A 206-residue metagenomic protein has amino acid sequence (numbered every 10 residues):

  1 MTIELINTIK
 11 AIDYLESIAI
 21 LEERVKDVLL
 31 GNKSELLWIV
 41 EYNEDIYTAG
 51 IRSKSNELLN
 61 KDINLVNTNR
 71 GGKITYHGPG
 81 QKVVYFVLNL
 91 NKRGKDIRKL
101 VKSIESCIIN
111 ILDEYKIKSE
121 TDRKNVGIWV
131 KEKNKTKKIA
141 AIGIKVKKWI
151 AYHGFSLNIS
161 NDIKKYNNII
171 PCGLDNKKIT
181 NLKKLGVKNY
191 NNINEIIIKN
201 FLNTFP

Functional and structural regions predicted by a protein language model:
M1-T136, V146, K188-N191: N-terminal lobe of the biotin/lipoate ligase/transferase fold
I46-Y47, W149, K164-K165: Short, acidic Gly/Pro/Ser/Thr-rich loop/turn segments
S53, N69-G72, R123, N161-K164 (+2 more regions): Residue-level signal for pocket-adjacent positions within structured domains
N89-N91, K145, N158-S160, L185 (+1 more regions): Solvent-exposed residues in well-ordered beta-strands and their adjoining turns, especially edge/terminal strands
W129, I163-P206: C-terminal accessory segment of soluble enzyme catalytic cores
I139-I142: Histidine/acidic-rich helix-loop-helix segments that form or flank divalent-metal centers in metalloenzyme catalytic
I150-I163: Conserved phosphate/anionic-ligand binding catalytic regions in large, soluble enzymes, centered on
